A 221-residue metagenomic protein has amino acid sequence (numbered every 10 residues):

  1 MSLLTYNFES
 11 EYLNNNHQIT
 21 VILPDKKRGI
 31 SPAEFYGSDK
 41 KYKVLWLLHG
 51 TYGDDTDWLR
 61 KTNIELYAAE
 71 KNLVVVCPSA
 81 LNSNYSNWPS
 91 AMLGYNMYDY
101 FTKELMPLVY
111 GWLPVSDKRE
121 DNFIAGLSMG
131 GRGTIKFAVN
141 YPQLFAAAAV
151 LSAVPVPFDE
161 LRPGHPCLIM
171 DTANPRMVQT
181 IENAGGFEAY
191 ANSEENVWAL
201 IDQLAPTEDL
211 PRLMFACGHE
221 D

Functional and structural regions predicted by a protein language model:
M1-D221: Non-catalytic cap/lid and distal C-terminal segments of serine-dependent acyl enzymes
